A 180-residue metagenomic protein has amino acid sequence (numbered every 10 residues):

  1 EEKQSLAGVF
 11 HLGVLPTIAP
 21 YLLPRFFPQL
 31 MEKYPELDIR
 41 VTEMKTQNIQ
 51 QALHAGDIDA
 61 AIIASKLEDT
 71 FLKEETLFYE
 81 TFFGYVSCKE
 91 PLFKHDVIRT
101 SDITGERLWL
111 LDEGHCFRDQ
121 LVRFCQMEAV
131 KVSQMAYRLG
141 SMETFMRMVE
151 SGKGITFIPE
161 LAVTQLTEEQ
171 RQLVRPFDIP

Functional and structural regions predicted by a protein language model:
E1-K3: Alpha-helical linker/hinge and terminal dimerization helices associated with HTH transcriptional regulators
A7-T70, K131, R138: Central regulatory/effector-binding core of bacterial HTH transcription factors
V9-G13, A61, Y85, W109 (+1 more regions): Short, well-ordered beta-strand segments
L12, L53-H54, I103, R147-G152: Hydrophobic residues within well-ordered alpha-helices
L53, G84-Y85: Intrinsically disordered, acidic Ser/Thr/Pro-rich N-terminal transactivation domains of bZIP transcription factors
D69-T76, E80-T81, H95-D96, G140-P180: Beta-alpha-beta core module
K89-R99: Short helix-loop capping/hinge motifs at secondary-structure junctions, enriched in acidic/polar residues
F93, R107-E128: Secondary-structure junction motif
